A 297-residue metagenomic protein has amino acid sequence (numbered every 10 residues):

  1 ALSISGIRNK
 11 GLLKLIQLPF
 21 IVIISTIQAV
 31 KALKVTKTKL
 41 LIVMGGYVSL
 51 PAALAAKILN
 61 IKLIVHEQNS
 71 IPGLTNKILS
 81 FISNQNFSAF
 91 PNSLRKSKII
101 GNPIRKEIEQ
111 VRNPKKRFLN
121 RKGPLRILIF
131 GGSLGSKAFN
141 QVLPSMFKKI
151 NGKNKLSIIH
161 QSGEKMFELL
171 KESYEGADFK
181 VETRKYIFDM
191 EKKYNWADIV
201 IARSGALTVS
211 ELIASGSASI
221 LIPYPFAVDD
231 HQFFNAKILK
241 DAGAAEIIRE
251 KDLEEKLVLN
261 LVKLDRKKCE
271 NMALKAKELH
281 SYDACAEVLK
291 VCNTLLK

Functional and structural regions predicted by a protein language model:
A1-I24, E164-M166, R249-K251: Conserved nucleotide-sugar phosphate-binding/catalytic loop shared by glycosyltransferases and other
G11-L40, I58: An amphipathic, basic-hydrophobic alpha-helix
T38-L40, N195-S210, S217-A218: Acidic donor-binding loop of glycosyltransferase active sites
K57-K115: Active-site-proximal region of nucleotide-activated glycan assembly enzymes, centered on histidine/acidic-rich loops
N113-V200, F233-A236, I248-L257: Donor-nucleotide binding loops and adjacent catalytic segments primarily of GT-B fold Leloir glycosyltransferases
A242-R249, L253-K268: C-terminal "capping" alpha-helix adjacent to the active site of nucleotide-linked donor transferases in cell-envelope
K268-Y282: A short, well-ordered alpha-helix in the C-terminal region of glycosyltransferases
S281-K297: C-terminal alpha-helical cap of glycosyltransferases
